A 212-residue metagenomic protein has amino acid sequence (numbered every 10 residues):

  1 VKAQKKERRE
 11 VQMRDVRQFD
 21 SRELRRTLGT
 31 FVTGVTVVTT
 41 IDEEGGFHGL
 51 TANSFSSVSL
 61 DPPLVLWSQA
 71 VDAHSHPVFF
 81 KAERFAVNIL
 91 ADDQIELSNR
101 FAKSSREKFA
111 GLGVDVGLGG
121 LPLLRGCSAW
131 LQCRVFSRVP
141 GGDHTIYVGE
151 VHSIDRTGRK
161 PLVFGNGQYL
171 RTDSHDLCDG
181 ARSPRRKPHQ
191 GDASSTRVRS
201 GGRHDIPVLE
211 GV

Functional and structural regions predicted by a protein language model:
K2-V212: Basic, polyanion-binding surface patches
